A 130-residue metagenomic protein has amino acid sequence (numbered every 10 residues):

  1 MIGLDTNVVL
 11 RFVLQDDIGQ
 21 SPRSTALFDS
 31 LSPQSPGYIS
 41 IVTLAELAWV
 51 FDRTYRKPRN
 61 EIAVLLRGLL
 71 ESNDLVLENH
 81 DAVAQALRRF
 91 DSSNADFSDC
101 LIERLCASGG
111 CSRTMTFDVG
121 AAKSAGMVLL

Functional and structural regions predicted by a protein language model:
M1, E103-L130: Acidic, PIN/NYN-like endoribonuclease modules and their adjacent C-terminal/linker elements
M1-I39, T54-E61, R67: Short, well-structured N-terminal submotif of metal-dependent ribonuclease cores
L4, Y38-I39, L77, F97 (+1 more regions): Short beta-strand scaffold positions
V8, T43, A82, L101-I102 (+1 more regions): Alpha-helix capping/helix-boundary segments
D16, I41, V64-S92: Acidic catalytic patch
P33-Q34, S72, S93, S124: Structured helix-beta-strand junction loops
Q34-G37, D74, G110-R113: Short active-site oxyanion
